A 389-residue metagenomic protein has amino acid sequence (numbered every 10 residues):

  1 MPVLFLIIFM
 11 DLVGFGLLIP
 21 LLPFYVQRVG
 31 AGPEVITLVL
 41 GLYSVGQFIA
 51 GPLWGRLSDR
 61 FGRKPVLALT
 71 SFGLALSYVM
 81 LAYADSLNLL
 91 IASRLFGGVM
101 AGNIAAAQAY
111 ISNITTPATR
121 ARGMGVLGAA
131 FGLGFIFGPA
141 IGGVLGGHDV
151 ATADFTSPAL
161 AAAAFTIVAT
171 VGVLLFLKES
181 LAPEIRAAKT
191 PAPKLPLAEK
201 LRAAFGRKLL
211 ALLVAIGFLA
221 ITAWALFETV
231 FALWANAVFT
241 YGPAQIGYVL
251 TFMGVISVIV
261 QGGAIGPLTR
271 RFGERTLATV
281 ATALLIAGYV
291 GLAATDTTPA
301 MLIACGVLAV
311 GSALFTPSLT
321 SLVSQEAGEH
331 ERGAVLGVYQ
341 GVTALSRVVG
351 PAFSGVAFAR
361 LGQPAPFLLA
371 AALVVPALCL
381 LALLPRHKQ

Functional and structural regions predicted by a protein language model:
P20-E34, T229-Q245: Short amphipathic helix-loop junctions that connect adjacent transmembrane helices in Major Facilitator Superfamily/SLC
F48-L87: Conserved MFS/SLC helix-loop-helix module at the cytosolic interface between two early adjacent transmembrane helices
G51-G62, V260-E274, F358: Helix-to-loop junctions at the C-terminal end of transmembrane segments in multipass secondary transporters
S93-G132: Cytoplasmic helix-loop-helix junction between adjacent transmembrane helices in 12-TM secondary transporters
L127-L175: Helix-loop-helix hairpin linking two adjacent transmembrane segments in secondary transporters
K178-A215: Juxtamembrane intracellular "pre-TM" segments in multi-pass secondary transporters
V260, R275-L319: C-terminal transmembrane helical hairpin of 12-TM major facilitator-type secondary transporters
